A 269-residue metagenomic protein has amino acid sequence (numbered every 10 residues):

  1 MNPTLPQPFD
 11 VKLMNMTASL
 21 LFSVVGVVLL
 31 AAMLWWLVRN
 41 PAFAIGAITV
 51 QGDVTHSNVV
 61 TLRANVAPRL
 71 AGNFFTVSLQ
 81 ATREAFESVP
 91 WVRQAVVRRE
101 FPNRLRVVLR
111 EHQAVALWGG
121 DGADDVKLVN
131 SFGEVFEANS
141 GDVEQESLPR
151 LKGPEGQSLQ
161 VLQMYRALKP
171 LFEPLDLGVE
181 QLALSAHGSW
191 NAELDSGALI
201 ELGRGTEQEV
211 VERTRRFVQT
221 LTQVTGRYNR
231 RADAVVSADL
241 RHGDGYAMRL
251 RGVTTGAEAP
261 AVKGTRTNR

Functional and structural regions predicted by a protein language model:
M1-V38, F43-A47, V59-N73, V77 (+3 more regions): Charged, solvent-exposed interaction patches on well-folded alpha/beta domains that mediate macromolecular contacts
V50: Extended, alpha-helix-rich binding/interface surfaces that flank or overlap catalytic cores and mediate recognition
V54-T55: Membrane-cytosol interface motif
V89: Acidic-histidine catalytic/liganding microenvironments
